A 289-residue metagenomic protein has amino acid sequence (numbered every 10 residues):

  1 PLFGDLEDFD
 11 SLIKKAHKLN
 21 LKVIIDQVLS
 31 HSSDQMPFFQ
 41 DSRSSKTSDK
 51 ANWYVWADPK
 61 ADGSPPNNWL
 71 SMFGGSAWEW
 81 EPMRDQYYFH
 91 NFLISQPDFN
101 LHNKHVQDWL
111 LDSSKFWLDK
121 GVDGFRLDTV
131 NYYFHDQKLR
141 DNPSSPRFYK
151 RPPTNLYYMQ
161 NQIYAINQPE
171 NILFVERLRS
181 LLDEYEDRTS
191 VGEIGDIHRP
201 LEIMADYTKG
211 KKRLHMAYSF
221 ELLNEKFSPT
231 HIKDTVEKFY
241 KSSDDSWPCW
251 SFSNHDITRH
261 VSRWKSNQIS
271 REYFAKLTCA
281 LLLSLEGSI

Functional and structural regions predicted by a protein language model:
P1-I289: Active-site and adjacent substrate-binding regions of carbohydrate-active enzymes
